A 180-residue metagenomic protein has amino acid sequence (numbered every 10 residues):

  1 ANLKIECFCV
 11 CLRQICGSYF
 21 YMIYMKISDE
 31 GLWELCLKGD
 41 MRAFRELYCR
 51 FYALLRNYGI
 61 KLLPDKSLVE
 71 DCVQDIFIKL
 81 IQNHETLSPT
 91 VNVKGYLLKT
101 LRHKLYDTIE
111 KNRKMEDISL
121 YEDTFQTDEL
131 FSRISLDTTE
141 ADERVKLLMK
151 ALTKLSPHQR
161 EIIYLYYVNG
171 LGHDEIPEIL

Functional and structural regions predicted by a protein language model:
N2-L54, K61: N-terminal module of bacterial RNA polymerase sigma factors
K26, M115-A141: Internal acidic/polar
G31-C36, L147-L155: Short amphipathic alpha-helical boundary/capping segments
Y48, R56, K66-N83: Conserved RNAP core-binding helix
R50-A53, L62, Y164-L171: Short helix-capping/turn signature of helix-turn-helix
D71-I78, V91-H103: Structural recognition of an alpha-helix C-terminal capping motif at a helix-to-coil junction
Q82-P89, K99-L120, A141: Arg/Lys-rich amphipathic alpha helix in sigma70-family domain 2
T153-E161, L165, N169-L180: Helix-turn-helix DNA-binding module
